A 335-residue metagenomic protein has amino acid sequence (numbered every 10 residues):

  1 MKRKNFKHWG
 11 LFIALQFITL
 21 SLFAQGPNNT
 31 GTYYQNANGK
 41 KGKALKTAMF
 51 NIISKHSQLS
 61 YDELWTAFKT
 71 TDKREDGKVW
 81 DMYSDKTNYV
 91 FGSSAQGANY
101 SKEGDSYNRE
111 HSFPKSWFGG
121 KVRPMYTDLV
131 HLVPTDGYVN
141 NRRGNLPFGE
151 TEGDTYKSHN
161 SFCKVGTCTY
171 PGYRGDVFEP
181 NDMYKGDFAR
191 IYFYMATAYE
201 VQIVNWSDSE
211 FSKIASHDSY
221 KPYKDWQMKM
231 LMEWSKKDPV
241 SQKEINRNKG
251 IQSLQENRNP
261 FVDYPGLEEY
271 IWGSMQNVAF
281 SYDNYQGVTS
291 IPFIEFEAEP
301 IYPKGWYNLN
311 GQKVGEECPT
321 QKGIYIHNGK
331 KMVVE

Functional and structural regions predicted by a protein language model:
M1, A24, V288-I294, G311 (+1 more regions): Terminal processing/anchoring signals of secreted or surface-associated proteins and related intramolecular
K2-I13: Bacterial N-terminal signal peptides that target proteins for export
W9, I324-E335: C-terminal tail/sorting-segment detector
A14, T19-S21: N-terminal signal peptide c-region/cleavage motif recognized by signal peptidases
Q25-Y89, Y270-I271, N277-F280: N-terminal module-boundary/linker segments of secreted carbohydrate-active enzymes
G97-N108, F113-V288: Domain-level detector of nuclease and nuclease-like folds in predominantly extracellular/periplasmic contexts
D283-N310: Residue-level detector of functionally pivotal "anchor" positions at catalytic/ligand-binding pockets or at interdomain
C318-Q321: Surface-exposed, short loops/turns at beta-strand junctions within beta-sandwich domains
